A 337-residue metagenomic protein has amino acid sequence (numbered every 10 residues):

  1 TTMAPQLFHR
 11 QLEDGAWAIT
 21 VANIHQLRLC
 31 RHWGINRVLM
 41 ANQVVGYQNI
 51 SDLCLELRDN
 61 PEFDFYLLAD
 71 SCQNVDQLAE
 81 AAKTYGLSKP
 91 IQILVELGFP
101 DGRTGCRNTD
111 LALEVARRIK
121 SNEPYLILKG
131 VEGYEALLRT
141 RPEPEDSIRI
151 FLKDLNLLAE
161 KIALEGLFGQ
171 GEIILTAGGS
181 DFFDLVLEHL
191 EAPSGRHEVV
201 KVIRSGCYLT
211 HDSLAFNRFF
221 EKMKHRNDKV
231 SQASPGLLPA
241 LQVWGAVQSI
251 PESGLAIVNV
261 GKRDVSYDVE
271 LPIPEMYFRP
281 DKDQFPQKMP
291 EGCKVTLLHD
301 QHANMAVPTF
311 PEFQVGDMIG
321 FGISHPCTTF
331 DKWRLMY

Functional and structural regions predicted by a protein language model:
T2-R141: Active-site-proximal beta-alpha core segment in soluble small-molecule metabolic enzymes
C30, V95, V131, L175 (+3 more regions): Conserved, mostly hydrophobic/aromatic
A41, G178, G206, N259-G261 (+1 more regions): Generic beta-strand/beta-sheet core signal
R58, E80-K83, L87, R117-Y125 (+5 more regions): Generic secondary-structure signature for well-ordered alpha-helical cores
G98-V230: Active-site loop/helix belt of alpha/beta enzymes
C207-Q287: Internal helical hairpin/lid segments
I250-Y337: C-terminal accessory subdomain/extension
